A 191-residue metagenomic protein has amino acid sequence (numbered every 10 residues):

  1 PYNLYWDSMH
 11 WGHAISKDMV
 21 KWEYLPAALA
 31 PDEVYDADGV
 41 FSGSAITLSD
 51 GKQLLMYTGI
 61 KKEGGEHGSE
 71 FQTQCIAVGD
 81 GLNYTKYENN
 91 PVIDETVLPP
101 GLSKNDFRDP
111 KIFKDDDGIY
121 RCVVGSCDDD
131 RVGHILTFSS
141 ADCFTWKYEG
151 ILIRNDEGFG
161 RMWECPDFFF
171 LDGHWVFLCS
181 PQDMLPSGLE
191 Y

Functional and structural regions predicted by a protein language model:
P1-D109, F113-W163, F170-Y191: Beta-rich carbohydrate-recognition and catalytic domains
